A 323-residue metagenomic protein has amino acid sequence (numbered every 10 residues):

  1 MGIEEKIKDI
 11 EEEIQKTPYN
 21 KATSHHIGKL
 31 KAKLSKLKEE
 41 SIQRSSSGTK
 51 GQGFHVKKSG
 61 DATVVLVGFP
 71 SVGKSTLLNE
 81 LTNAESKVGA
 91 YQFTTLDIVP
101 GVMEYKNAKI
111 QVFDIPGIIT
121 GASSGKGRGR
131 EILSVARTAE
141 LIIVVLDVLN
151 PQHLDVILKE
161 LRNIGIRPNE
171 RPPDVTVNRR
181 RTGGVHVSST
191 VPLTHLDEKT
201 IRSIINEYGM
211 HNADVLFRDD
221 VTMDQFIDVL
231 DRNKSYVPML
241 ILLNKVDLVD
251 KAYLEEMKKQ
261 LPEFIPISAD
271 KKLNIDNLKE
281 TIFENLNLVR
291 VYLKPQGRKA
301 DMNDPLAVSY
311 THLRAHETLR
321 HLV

Functional and structural regions predicted by a protein language model:
M1-Y19, V156: Switch/coupling subdomain of P-loop NTPase systems
I3-K6, T23-H26, Q92, L96-V99 (+10 more regions): Helical mechanochemical/support elements of P-loop NTPase systems and associated helical scaffolds
E13-T17, K33-R44, E80, A84 (+10 more regions): Conserved, well-folded catalytic cores of nucleic-acid-processing and energy-transducing macromolecular machines
T23, I27-I115, I119-T120, S124 (+1 more regions): Conserved G1/Walker A P-loop phosphate-binding module
S134-A136, V145-L261: Conserved C-terminal guanine-recognition region of P-loop GTPase G domains, centered on the G4
V249-G297: Canonical P-loop GTPase G-domain recognition
N303-Y310: Short, contiguous acidic and Ser/Thr-rich linear segments
T311-L319: Conserved small/polar residues in nucleotide/adenosyl-binding loops
